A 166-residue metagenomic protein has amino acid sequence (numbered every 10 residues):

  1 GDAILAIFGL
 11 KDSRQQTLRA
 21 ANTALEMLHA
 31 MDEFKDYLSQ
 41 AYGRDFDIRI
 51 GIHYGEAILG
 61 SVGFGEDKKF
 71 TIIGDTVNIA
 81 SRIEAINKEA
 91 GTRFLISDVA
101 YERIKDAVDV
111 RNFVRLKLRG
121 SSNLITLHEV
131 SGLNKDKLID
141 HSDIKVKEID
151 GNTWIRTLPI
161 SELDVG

Functional and structural regions predicted by a protein language model:
G1-K11, G55-E56: Short acidic-rich active-site patches of cyclic nucleotide enzymes
L5-G9, R19, N123-I125: Structured cytosolic domains appended to multi-pass membrane proteins
L10-I50, Y54, D75-I86: Alpha-helical scaffold within the catalytic cores of cyclic-nucleotide enzymes
S13-Q15, I58-L59, R103: Flexible loop/turn segments at secondary-structure boundaries
D47, E89-G166: Intrinsically disordered, glycine/charged-rich C-terminal tails and inter-domain linkers that flank nucleotidyl cyclase
E56-A57, V99: Alpha-helix/helix-capping structural signal
S61-F64: Cytochrome P450 core scaffold surrounding the K-helix E-X-X-R motif and the conserved "meander" helix-loop region
